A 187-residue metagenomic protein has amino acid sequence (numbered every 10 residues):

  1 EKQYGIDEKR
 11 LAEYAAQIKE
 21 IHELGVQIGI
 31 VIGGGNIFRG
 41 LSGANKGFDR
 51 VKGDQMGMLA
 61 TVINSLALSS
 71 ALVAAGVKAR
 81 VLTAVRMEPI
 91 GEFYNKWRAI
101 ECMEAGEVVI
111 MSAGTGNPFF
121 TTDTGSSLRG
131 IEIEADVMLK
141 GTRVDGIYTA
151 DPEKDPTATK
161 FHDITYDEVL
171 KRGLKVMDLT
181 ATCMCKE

Functional and structural regions predicted by a protein language model:
E1, G35-I37, T115-N117, V144: Short glycine-rich anion-binding loops that position phosphate/pyrophosphate groups of nucleotides and phosphorylated
E1-Q27: N-terminal glycine-/serine-/threonine-rich phosphate-binding loop
D7-L11, D54-G57, T61, T122-D123 (+1 more regions): Short, conserved glycine- and acidic-residue-centered signature motifs in active-site or ligand-binding loops
H22, A60, L66-G76, L128-D136 (+1 more regions): Alpha-helix C-terminal capping segments
G25-G29, G106-V108: Loop/turn-to-beta-strand initiation segments
G29-G33, A79-T83, M111-S112, L139-T142: General beta-strand structural signal in soluble alpha/beta enzymes
L41-R50, R86-V108, P118-E187: Active-site phosphate/oxyanion-binding loops
G43-G91: Glycine/small-residue-rich loop that forms an oxyanion/phosphate-binding "nest" at active or ligand-binding sites
